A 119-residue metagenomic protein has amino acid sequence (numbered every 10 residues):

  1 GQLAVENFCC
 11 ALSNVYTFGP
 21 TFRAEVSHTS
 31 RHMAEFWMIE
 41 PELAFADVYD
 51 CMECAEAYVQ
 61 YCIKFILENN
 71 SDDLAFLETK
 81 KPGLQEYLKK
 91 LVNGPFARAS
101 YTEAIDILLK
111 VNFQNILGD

Functional and structural regions predicted by a protein language model:
G1-D119: Class II aminoacyl-tRNA synthetase catalytic cores and aaRS-like
